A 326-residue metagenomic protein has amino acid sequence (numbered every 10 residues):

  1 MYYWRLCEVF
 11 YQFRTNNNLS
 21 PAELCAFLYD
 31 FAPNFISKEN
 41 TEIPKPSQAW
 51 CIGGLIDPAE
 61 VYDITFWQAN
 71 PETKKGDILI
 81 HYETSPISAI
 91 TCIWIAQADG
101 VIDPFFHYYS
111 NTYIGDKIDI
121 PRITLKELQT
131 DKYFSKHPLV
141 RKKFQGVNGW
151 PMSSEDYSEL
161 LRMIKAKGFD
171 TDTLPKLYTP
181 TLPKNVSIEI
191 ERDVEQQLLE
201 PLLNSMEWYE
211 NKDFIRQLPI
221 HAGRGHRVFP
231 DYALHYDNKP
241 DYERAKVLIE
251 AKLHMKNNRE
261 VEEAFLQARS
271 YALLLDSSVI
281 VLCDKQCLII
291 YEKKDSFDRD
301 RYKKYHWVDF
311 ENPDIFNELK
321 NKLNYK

Functional and structural regions predicted by a protein language model:
M1-S47, E159-L161, A166: C-terminal accessory module of base-excision DNA glycosylases/AP lyases that mediates lesion recognition and DNA
I36-P46, P58-T65, D103-Y178: Contiguous surface segments at macromolecular interaction interfaces
E42-A59, E189, D193: Accessory interdomain/linker segments of ATP-dependent helicases and helicase-like nucleic-acid enzymes that mediate
W67-E72: Short, surface-exposed secondary-structure edge patches
K75, T84, P175-V279, C287-K326: A short, conserved, highly charged catalytic patch centered on acidic carboxylates
E83-A89: Short, charged beta-turn/beta-strand-edge "cap" motif at the junction between a beta-strand and an adjacent loop
A89-V101: Short beta-strand-centered aromatic/proline hotspots
